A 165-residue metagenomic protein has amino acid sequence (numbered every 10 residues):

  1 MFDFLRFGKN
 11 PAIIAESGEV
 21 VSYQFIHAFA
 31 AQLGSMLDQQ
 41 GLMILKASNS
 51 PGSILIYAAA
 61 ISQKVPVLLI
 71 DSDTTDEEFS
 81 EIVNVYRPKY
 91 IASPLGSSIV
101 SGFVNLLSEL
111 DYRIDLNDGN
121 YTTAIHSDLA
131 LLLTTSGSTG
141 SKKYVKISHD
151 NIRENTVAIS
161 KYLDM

Functional and structural regions predicted by a protein language model:
R6-L37, I147-D150: Conserved AMP-binding/adenylate-forming core of the ANL superfamily
S22, T122, A130-V157: Conserved AMP-binding A3 loop
Q32-D73: Conserved AMP-binding/adenylate-forming
N84-A92: Proline-aspartate-enriched helix->loop->beta-strand connector
S93-I99: Short, polar loop motifs at secondary-structure junctions
V104-L129, N155-T156: Flexible, low-complexity linker/hinge segments
T156-M165: Conserved AMP-binding/adenylation subdomain of ANL enzymes
